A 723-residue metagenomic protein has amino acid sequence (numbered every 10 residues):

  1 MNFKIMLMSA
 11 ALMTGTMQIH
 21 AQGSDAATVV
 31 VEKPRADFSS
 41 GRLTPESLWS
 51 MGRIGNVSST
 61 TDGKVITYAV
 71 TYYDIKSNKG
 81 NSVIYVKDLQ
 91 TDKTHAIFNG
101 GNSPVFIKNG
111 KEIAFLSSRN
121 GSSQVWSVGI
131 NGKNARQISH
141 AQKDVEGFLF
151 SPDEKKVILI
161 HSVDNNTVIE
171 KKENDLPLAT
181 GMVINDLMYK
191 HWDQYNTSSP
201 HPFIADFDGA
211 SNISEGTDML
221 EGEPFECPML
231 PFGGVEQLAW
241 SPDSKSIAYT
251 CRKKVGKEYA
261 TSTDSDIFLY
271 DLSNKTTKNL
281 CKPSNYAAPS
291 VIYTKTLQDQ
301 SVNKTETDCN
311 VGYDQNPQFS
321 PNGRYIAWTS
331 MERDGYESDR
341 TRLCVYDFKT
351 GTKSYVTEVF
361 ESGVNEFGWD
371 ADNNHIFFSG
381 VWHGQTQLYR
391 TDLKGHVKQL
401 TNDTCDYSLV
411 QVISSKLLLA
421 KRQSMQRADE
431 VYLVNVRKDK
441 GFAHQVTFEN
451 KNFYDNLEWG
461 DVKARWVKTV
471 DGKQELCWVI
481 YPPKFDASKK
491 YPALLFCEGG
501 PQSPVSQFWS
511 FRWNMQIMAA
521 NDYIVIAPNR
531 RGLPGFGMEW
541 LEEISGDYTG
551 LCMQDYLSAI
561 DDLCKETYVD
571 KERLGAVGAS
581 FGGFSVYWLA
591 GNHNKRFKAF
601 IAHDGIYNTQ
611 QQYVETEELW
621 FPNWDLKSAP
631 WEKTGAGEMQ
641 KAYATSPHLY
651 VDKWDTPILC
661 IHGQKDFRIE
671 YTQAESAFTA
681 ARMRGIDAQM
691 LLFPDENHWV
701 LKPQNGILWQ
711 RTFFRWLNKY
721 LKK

Functional and structural regions predicted by a protein language model:
S24-R35, N81-S82, S162-G222, T250-K253 (+5 more regions): Predominantly five- to eight-bladed beta-propeller fold
E46-S82: Beta-strand-rich domains and repeat architectures in extracellular enzymes and scaffolds, especially beta-propellers
G52-I66, F98-L116, A135, Q142-V157 (+15 more regions): Conserved beta-propeller blade repeats
Y72-K76, R119-S122, D164-T167, K254-K257 (+3 more regions): Short glycine/acidic-enriched loop and turn motifs that connect beta-strands
D88-D92, G129-K133, F207-A210, D271-K275 (+3 more regions): Short loop/turn segments that connect beta-strands within beta-propeller blades
V255, K440, E449-E572, A579 (+2 more regions): Cap/lid segment of the alpha/beta-hydrolase catalytic domain
N514, A519, A527-K723: Active-site-proximal cap/loop segments of hydrolase catalytic domains
